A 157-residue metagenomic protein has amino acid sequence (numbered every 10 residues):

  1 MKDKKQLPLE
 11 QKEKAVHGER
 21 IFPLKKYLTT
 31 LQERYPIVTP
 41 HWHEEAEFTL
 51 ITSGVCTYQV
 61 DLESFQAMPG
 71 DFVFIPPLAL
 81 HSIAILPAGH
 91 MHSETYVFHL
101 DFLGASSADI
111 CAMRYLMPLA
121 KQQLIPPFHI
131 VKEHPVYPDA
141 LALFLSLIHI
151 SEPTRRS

Functional and structural regions predicted by a protein language model:
M1-M68, F72, M113, L124: Generic protein-terminus/edge-of-domain signal
K2-K25, L80-F144: A hydrophobic/aromatic-rich effector-binding and dimerization subdomain of bacterial HTH-type transcriptional regulators
H41-H43, H81, H149: Histidine-centered divalent metal-coordination motifs
L50, V60-L62, P77, I85 (+1 more regions): Residue-level recognition of conserved beta-strand positions in structured domain cores
S53-V55, L78, D101: Short loop segments at secondary-structure junctions
I148-S157: Single conserved hydrophobic/aromatic residue that forms the stacking wall/gate of nucleotide- or nucleobase-binding
